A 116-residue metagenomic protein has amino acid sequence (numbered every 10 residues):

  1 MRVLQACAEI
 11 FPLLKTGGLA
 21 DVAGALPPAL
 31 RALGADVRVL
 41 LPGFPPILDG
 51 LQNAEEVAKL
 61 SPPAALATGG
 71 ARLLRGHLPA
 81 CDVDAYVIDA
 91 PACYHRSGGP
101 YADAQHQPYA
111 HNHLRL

Functional and structural regions predicted by a protein language model:
M1-L116: Catalytic cores of nucleotide-sugar-dependent glycosyltransferases that transfer UDP/GDP/TDP-activated
